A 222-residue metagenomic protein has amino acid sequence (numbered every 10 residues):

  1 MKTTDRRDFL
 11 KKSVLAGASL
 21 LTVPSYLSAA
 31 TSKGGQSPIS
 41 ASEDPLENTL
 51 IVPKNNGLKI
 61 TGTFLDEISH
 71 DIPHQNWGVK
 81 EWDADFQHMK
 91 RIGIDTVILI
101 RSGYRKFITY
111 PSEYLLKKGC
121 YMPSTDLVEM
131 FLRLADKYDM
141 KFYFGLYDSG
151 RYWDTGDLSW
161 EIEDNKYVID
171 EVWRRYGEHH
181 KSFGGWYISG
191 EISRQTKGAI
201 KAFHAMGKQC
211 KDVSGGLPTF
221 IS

Functional and structural regions predicted by a protein language model:
K2, D8-A29: N-terminal export signals
S25-P53: C-terminal segment of N-terminal export signals and the immediately downstream linker at the start of the mature
D44-M89: Boundary/entry segment of secreted carbohydrate-active catalytic domains
K59-G62, T96, K141-Y143, F183-Y187 (+1 more regions): Structural preference for beta-strand elements that scaffold enzyme active sites
D66-N76, S112-P123, D154-E163, S189-K197: The substrate-binding groove and active-site-proximal loops of carbohydrate-active enzymes, especially glycoside
D85-K90, I98-Y147, A202-G216: Aromatic-lined substrate-binding rim segments of carbohydrate-active enzymes
S124-L134, D157-F183: An active-site-proximal structural segment forming one wall of the substrate-binding cleft that immediately precedes
S149, E171-G198: Active-site groove signature of glycoside hydrolases
